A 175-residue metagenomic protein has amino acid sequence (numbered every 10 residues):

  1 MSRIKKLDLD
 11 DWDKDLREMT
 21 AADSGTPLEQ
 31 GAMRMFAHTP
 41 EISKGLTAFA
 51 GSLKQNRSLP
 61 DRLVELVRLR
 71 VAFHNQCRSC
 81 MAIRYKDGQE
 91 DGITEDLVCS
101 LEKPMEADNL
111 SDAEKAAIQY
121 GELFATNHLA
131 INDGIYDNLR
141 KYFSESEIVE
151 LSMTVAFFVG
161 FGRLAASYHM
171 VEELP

Functional and structural regions predicted by a protein language model:
M1-P175: Hydrophobic alpha-helical segments
